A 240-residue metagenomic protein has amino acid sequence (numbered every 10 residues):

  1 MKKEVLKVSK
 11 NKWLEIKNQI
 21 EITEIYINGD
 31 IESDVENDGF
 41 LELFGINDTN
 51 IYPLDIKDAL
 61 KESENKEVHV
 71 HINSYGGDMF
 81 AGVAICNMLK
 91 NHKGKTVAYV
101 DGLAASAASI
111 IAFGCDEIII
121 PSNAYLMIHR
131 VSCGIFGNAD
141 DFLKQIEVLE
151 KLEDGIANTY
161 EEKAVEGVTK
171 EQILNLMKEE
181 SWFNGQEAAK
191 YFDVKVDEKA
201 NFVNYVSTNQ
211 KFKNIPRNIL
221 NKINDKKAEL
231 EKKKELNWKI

Functional and structural regions predicted by a protein language model:
M1-A107, C115, I119-I240: N-terminal organellar transit peptides
